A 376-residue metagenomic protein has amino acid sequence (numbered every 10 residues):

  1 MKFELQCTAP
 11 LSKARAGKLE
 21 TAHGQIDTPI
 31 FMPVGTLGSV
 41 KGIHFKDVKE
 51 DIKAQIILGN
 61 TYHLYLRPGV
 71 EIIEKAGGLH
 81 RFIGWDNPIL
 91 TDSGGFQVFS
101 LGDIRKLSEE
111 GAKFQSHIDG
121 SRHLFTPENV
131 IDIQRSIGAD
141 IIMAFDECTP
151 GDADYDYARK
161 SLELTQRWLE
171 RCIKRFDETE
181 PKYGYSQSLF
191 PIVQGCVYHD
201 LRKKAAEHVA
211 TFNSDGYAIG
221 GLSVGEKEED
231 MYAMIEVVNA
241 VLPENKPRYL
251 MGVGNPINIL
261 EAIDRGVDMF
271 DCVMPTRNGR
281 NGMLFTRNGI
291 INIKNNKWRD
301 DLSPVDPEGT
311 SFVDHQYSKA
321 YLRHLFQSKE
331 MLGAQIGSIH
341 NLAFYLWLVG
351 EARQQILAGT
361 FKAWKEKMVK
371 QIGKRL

Functional and structural regions predicted by a protein language model:
M1-K18, I26-P33, K41-G42, D146-D152 (+1 more regions): C-terminal extensions of enzymes
M1-K182, N296-R299: Non-catalytic, usually N-terminal nucleic-acid engagement modules in DNA/RNA processing proteins
A22, R287, L357: Short, ordered coil/turn segments that flank beta-strands lining enzyme active or ligand-binding pockets
G24, I57, D92, Q134 (+5 more regions): Conserved, mostly hydrophobic/aromatic
N129, I133-I137, K160, L164-R171 (+5 more regions): A non-catalytic, amphipathic alpha-helix used as a structural packing/dimerization or gating element in enzyme scaffolds
G138, L169, I173-F176, E180 (+4 more regions): Structural signal for hydrophobic packing residues in well-ordered secondary-structure cores of soluble enzyme domains
G151-Y155, R159, G216-L222, M331-A334: Glycine- and acidic
E163, T179, Q187-V305: Glycine-rich phosphate/ribose-binding loops and adjacent secondary-structure elements that form binding surfaces
